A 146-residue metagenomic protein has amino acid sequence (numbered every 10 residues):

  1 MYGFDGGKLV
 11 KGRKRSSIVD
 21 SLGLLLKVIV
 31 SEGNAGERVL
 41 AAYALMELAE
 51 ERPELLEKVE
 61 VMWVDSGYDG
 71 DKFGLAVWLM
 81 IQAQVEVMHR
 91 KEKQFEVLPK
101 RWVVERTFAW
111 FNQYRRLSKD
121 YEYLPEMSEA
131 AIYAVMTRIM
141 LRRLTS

Functional and structural regions predicted by a protein language model:
M1-M80, V135-M136: Polybasic low-complexity intrinsically disordered regions
G74-L75, Q94-S146: Basic, amphipathic alpha-helical segments enriched in Lys/Arg and hydrophobic/aromatic residues
Q82-L98: RNase H-like polynucleotidyl transferase catalytic core
